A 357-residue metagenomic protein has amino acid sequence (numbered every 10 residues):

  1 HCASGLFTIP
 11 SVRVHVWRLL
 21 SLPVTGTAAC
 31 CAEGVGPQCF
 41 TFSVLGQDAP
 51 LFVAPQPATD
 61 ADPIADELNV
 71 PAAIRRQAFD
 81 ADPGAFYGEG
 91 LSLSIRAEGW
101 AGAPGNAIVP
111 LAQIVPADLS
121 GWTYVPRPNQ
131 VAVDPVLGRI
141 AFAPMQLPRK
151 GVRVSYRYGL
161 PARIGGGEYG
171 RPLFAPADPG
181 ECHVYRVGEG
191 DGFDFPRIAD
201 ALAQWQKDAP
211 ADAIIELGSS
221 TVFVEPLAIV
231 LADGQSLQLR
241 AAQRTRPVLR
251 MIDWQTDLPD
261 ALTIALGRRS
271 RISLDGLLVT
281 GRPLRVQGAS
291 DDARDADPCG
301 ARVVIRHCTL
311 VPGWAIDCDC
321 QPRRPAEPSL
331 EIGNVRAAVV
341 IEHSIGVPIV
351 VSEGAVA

Functional and structural regions predicted by a protein language model:
H1-P179: Compositionally biased, low-complexity/repeat regions
H183-G218, V222: Acidic Gly/Asp/Thr-rich repetitive segments characteristic of extracellular carbohydrate-active and adhesion proteins
I198-A199, V224-L227, D260-L262, L284-G288 (+1 more regions): Leucine-rich repeat
A201-K207, V230, T263-A265, A293-P298 (+1 more regions): Leucine-rich repeat
A203-A213, L231-G234, R244, G267-R268: Beta-strand repeat architectures
D212-I214, S220, P226-A228, S236-Q238 (+8 more regions): Detector for repetitive beta-architecture
G234-A289, G313-W314, C318-R323: Right-handed parallel beta-helix/beta-spiral solenoid domain characteristic of secreted/periplasmic
L278-A357: Right-handed parallel beta-helix
